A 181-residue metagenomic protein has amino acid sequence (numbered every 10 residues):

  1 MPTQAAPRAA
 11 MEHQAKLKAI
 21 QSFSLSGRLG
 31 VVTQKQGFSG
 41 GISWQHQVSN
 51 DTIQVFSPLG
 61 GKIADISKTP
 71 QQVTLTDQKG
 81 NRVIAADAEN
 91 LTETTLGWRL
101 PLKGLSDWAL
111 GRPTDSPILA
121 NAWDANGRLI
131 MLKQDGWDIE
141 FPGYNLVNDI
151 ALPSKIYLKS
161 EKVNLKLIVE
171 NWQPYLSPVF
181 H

Functional and structural regions predicted by a protein language model:
M1-S43, L176-F180: N-terminal leader/targeting segments and the immediate start of mature chains
Q21-L29, F38-W44, S49-V55, A64 (+3 more regions): One face of beta-strands
K35, L59, Q78-G80, Q134-G136 (+1 more regions): Glycine-centered tight beta-turn/hairpin loop motif at sheet-sheet or coil-to-beta transitions
I42-Q45, I66-K68, F141-L146: Extended lipid/amphipathic-ligand handling interfaces
Q47, T69, D124-N126: Structural motif
N50-R99: An acidic-aromatic
N90-P117, D124-N126: Solvent-exposed helix/loop surface patches that form functional interfaces
G111-H181: Gly/Pro-enriched, hydrophobic low-complexity segments that function as extracytoplasmic propeptides/linkers
